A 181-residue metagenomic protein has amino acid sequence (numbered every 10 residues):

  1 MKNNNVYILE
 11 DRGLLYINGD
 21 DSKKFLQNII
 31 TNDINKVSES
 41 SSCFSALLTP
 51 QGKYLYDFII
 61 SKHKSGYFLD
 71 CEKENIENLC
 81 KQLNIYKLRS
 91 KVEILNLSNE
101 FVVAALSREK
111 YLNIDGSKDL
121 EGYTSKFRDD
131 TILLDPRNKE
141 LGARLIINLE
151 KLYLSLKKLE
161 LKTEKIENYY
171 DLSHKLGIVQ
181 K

Functional and structural regions predicted by a protein language model:
M1-K181: Basic, glycine/lysine-rich polyanion-binding surfaces/domains
